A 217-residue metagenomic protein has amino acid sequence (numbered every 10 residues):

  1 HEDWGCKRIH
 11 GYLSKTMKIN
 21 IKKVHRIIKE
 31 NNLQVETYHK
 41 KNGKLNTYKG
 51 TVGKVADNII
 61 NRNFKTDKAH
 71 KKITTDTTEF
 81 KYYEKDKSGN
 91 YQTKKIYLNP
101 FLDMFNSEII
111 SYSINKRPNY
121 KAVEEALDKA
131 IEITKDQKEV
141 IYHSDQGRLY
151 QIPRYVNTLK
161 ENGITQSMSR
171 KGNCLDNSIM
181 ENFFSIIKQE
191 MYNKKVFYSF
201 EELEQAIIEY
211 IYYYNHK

Functional and structural regions predicted by a protein language model:
H1-K68, N173: Basic, flexible linker segments flanking DNA-binding modules in nucleic acid-interacting mobile-element proteins
E2-C6, N20, V52, A56 (+9 more regions): Hydrophobic (often cysteine-bearing) scaffold residues that line and stabilize catalytic clefts of nucleotide/cofactor
I9, V24, I28, I60 (+9 more regions): Mobile genetic element proteins and their domesticated derivatives, centered on retroelements and DNA transposons
L45-T47, T51, S144-Q146, I152-P153 (+2 more regions): RNase H-like two-metal-ion nuclease catalytic core shared by retroviral integrases and related mobile-element nucleases
R62-I110, K116: An active-site-proximal beta-strand-loop segment
K94-K95, Y112-D136: Active-site beta-loop-alpha junctions of metal-dependent nucleic acid enzymes, especially the RNase H-like/DDE
N106-Y112, Q166-S169, N193-K194: Short small-residue beta-strand/loop micro-motif enriched in glycine and branched aliphatics
I211-K217: Charged, gly/pro-enriched flexible loop segments at helix/strand junctions
